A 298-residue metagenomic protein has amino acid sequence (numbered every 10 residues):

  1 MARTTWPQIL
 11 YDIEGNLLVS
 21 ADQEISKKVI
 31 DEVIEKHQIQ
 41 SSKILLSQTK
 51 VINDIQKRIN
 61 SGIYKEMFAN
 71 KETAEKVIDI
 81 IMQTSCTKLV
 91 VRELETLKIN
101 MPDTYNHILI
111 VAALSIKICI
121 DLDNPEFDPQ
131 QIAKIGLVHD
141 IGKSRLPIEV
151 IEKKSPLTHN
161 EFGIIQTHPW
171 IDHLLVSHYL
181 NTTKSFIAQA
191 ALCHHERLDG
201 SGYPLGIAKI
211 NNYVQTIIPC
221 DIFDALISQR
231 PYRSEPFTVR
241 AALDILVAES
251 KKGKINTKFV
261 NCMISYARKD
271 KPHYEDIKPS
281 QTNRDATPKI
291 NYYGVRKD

Functional and structural regions predicted by a protein language model:
M1-E93, P236-D298: Terminal helices and disordered tails flanking the catalytic cores of nucleotide-processing hydrolases
R3-T4, L10-Y11, I81, L122-D123 (+2 more regions): Intrinsically disordered, low-complexity segments enriched in polar/charged residues with Gly/Pro, especially when
T5, I13-E14, L89-R92, I141 (+5 more regions): Residue-level signal for pocket-adjacent positions within structured domains
K28, E35, G136, E152-S155 (+3 more regions): Alpha-helix termini
I30, S85-V90, N106-L114, F127-I135 (+4 more regions): Hydrophobic transmembrane alpha-helix bundles
H37, I44-Q166, H173, H178 (+1 more regions): Acidic/His-rich, divalent-metal-binding segments that scaffold phosphate/diphosphate chemistry
V111, K134, V138-R145, L157 (+3 more regions): Alpha-helical scaffolding flanking metal-ion-dependent phosphate/phosphodiester catalytic sites
